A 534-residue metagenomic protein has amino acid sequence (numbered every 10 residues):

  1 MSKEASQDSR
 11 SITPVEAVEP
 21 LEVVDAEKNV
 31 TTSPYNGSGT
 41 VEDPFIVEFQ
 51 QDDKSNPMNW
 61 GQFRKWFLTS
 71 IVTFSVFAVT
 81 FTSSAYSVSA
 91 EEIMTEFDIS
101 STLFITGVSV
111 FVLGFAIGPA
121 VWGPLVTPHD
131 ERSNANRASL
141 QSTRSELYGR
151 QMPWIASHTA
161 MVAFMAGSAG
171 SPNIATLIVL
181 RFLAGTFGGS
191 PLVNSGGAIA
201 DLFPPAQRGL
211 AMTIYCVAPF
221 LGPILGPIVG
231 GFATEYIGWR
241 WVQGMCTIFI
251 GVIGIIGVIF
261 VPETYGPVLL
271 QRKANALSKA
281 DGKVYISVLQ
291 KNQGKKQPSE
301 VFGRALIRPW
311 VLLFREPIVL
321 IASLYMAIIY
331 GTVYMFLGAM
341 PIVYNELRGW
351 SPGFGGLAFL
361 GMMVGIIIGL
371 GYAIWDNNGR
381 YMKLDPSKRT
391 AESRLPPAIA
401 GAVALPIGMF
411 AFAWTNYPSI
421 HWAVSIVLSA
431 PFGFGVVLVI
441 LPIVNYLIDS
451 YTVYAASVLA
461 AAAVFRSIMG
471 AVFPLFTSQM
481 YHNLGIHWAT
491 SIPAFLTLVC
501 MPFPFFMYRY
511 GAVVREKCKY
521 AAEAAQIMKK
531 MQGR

Functional and structural regions predicted by a protein language model:
M1-K65, L140, V261-A305, G379-A391 (+1 more regions): Intrinsically disordered, low-complexity terminal tails of fungal membrane proteins
T40, Q51, F63-S101, I117 (+4 more regions): Extracytoplasmic
T80, E92, S109-V112, P153 (+5 more regions): C-terminal transmembrane bundle
T82, F97-D98, V121, V126-D130 (+6 more regions): Helix-breaking motifs and short loop linkers at transmembrane-helix boundaries and internal kinks in secondary membrane
G118-E131, R137-R150, T234, I367-A391 (+1 more regions): Helix-to-loop junctions at the C-terminal end of transmembrane segments in multipass secondary transporters
A135, W154, N173-R181, V193 (+3 more regions): Short hydrophobic/alpha-helical segments at membrane-entry points of transmembrane helices in Major Facilitator
L180-P219: Cytoplasmic helix-loop-helix junction between adjacent transmembrane helices in 12-TM secondary transporters
A218-V268: Helix-loop-helix hairpin linking two adjacent transmembrane segments in secondary transporters
